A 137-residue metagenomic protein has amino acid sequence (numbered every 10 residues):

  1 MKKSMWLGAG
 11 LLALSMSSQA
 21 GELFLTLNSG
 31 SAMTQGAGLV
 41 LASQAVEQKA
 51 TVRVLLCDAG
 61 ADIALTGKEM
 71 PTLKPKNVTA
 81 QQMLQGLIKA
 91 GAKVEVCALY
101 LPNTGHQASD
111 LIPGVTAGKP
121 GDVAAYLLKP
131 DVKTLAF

Functional and structural regions predicted by a protein language model:
M1-L7: Bacterial N-terminal signal peptides that target proteins for export
G8-S15: Bacterial N-terminal signal peptides
M16-A20: Sec/Tat signal peptide C-region and signal peptidase I cleavage site
G21-L23, Q48-R53, A90-K93, P130-K133: Loop/turn elements at helix/coil->beta-strand transitions in domains of secreted/extracellular proteins
L23-G36, A64, K68-E69: Short, glycine-rich nucleotide/cofactor-binding loops
S29-M33, A59-I63, V94, Y100-T104: Solvent-exposed loop/turn segments at secondary-structure junctions within structured extracellular/periplasmic domains
S43-Q85, K89: N-terminal, post-signal-peptide region of Sec/Tat-exported proteins
L87, K93-A98, P102-A125, D131-T134: A short aromatic-anchored loop/beta-hairpin motif
